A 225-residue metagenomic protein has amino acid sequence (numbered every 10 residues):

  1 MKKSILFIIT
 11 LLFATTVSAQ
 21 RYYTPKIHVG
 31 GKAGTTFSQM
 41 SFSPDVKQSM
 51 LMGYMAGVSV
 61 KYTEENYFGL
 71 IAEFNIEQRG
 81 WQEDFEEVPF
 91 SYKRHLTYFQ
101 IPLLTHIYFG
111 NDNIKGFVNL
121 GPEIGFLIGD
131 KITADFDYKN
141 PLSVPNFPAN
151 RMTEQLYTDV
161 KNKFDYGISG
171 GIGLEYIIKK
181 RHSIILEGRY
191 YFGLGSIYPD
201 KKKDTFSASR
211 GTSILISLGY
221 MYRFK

Functional and structural regions predicted by a protein language model:
M1-H28, Y220-K225: Bacterial Sec-dependent N-terminal signal peptides
Q20-G57, K161, R223-K225: Short glycine/proline- and aromatic-enriched beta-strand/turn motifs that initiate or cap beta-hairpins
Y23, I27, K61-L142, I178-K180 (+1 more regions): Gram-negative (and chloroplast) outer-membrane scaffold detector with strong preference for beta-barrel transmembrane
P25-I27, Q48-Y54, H95-F99, I114 (+2 more regions): Residues that define the transmembrane beta-barrel architecture of outer-membrane proteins
T35-S41, G80-E87, P145-E154, G195-D200: Flexible, solvent-exposed coil segments and beta strand-coil junctions, predominantly the extracellular/periplasmic
S41-V46, E86-Y92, Q155-V160, K202-A208: Extracellular loop and loop/strand-boundary signature of outer-membrane beta-barrel proteins
G125-L174: A charged, solvent-exposed segment within the mature domains of Sec-exported extracytoplasmic proteins
V160, D165, G170, Y176-K225: Predominantly the C-terminal beta-signal and adjacent terminal strand-loop region of outer-membrane beta-barrel
